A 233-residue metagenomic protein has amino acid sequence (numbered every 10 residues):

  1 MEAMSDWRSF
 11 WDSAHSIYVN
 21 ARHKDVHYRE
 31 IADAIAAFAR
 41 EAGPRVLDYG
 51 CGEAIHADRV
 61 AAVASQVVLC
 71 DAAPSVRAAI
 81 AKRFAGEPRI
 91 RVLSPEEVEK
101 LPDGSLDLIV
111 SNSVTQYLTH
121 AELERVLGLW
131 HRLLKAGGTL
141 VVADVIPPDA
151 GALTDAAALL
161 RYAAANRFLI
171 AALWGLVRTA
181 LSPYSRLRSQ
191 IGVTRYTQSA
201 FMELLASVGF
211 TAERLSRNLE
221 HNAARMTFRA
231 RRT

Functional and structural regions predicted by a protein language model:
M1-A39, G43, E53-P88, V92-K100 (+1 more regions): Class I (Rossmann-like) S-adenosyl-L-methionine-dependent methyltransferase catalytic domain, capturing the SAM-binding
R45, Q66, S105-D107: Structural signature of beta-strand start/N-cap positions in the alpha/beta core of ABC transporter nucleotide-binding
Y49: Conserved beta-strand/loop positions that form the S-adenosyl-L-methionine
V110: A conserved beta-strand element that flanks and buttresses the S-adenosyl-L-methionine
S113-Y117: Short catalytic micro-motifs in class I SAM-dependent methyltransferases
T119-A121, A150: Short N-terminal helix/helix-N-cap motif within the alpha/beta-hydrolase-1
E124-A136: A short glycine-rich, Lys/Arg-flanked "PGG" loop and its adjoining helix->strand segment in the class I
